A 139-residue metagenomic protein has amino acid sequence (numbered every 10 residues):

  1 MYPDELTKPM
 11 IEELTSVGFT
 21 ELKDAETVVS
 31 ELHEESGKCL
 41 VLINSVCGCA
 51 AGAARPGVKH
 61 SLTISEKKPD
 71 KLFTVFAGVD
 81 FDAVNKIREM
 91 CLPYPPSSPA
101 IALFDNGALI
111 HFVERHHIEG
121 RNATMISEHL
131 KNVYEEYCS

Functional and structural regions predicted by a protein language model:
M1-G37, Y134-S139: N-terminal leader/targeting and pre-domain segments
M10-E13, K59-K68: Short helix-loop-beta junction
S30-I64: Local sequence-structure signature of Cys/Sec-based thiol-disulfide redox active-site neighborhoods
I43, K67-K86: Thiol-based oxidoreductase modules, predominantly thioredoxin-like and allied folds used for disulfide exchange
G52-P56, V84-N85, A123-T124: Conserved strand-to-helix beginnings and helix N-cap segments that scaffold or border functional pockets
F81-S98: Short acidic (Asp/Glu) patches
P95-S139: Non-catalytic, surface beta->alpha helical segment in thiol-disulfide oxidoreductase systems
